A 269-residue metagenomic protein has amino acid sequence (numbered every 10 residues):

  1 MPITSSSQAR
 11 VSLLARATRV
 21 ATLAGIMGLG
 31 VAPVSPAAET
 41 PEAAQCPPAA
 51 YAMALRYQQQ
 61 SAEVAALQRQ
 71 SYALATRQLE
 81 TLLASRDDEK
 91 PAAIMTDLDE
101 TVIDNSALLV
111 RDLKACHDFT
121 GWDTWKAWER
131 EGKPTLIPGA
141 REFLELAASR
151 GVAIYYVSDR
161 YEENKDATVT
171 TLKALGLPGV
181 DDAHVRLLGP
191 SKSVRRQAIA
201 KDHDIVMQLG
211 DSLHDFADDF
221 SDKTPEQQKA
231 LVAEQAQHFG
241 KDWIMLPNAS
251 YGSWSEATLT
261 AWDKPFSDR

Functional and structural regions predicted by a protein language model:
P2-T4, L13, T18-M27, V34-T96 (+1 more regions): Non-catalytic pre-domain segments flanking phosphatase-related domains
P41-A43, A62, Y161, K165-R269: C-terminal cap/substrate-recognition subdomain and adjoining C-terminal extension of metal-dependent phosphatase-like
Q58, A62-A73, E89, R130-P138 (+2 more regions): Soluble non-cytosolic domains of exported or imported proteins
E80, A84, L108, E145-A153 (+3 more regions): Sec-exported extracytoplasmic/periplasmic mature domains
L83-A93, I154-D159, A183-V185: Surface-exposed patches in mature extracellular/periplasmic domains of secreted proteins
A93-N105: Asp-based phosphoryl-transfer active-site loop
L109-L136: Metal-dependent phosphoesterase signature
K126-Y155, E162: Short, acidic loop-to-helix structural element flanking the phosphoryl-transfer center in phosphate-processing enzymes
